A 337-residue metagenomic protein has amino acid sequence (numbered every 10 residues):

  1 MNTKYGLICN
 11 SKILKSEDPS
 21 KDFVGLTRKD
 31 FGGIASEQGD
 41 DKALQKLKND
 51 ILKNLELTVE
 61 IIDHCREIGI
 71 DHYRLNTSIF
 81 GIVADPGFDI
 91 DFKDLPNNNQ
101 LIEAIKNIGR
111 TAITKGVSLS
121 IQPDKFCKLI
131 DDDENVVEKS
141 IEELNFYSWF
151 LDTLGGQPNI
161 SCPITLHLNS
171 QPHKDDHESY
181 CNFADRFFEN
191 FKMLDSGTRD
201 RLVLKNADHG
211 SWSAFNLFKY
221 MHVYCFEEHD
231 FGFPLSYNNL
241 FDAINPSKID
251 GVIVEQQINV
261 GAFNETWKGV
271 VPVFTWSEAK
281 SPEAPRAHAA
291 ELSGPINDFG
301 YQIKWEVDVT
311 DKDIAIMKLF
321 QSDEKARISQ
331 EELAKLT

Functional and structural regions predicted by a protein language model:
M1-S118, C127-G156, I160, F183 (+4 more regions): Alpha/beta catalytic barrel-like cores
Q122, N238, W305: Conserved, mostly hydrophobic/aromatic
T165-C181: Glycine-rich phosphate-binding "P-loop"
H167, R201-K205, P234-L240, T275: Short, conserved beta-strand edge motifs with alternating hydrophobic and charged residues
R186-N190: Short, low-complexity, polybasic intrinsically disordered segments
H209-W212, L235, L240-P246: Short acidic, Gly/Ser-rich segments with clustered Asp/Glu that frequently serve as metal-coordination loops in enzyme
H222, F226-P234: Active-site segment flanking the S-adenosylmethionine/decSAM binding pocket in AdoMet-dependent transferases
